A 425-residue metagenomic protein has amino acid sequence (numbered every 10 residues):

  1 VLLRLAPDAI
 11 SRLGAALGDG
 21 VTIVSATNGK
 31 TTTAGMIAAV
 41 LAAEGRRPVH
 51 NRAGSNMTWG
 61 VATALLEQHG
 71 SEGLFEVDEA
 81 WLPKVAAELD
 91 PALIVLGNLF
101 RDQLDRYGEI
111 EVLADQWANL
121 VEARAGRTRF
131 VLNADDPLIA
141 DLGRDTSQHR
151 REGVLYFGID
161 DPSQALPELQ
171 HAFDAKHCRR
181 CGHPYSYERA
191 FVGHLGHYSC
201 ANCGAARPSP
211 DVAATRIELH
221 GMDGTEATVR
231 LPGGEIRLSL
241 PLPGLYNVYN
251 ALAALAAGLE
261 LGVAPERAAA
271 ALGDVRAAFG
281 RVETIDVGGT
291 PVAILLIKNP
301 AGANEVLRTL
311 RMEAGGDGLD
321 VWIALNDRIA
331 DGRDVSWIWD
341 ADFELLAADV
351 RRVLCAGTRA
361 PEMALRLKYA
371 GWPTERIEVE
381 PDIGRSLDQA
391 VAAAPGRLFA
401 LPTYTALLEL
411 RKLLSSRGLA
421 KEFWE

Functional and structural regions predicted by a protein language model:
L2-G158, P162-K176: Phosphate-binding loop of NTP-binding sites
D19, F100-T290: Acidic, Mg2+-coordinating active-site environments of NTP-dependent enzymes
T27, S55-N56, P232, P243-L245 (+3 more regions): Short, surface-exposed acidic/glycine-rich loop or hinge patches that mediate macromolecular interfaces
A34, G60, K84-V85, D105-R106 (+8 more regions): Short glycine-/acidic-enriched loop or helix-start segments at secondary-structure transitions that form or flank
I37, L41, V61-L65, A251-L261 (+2 more regions): Buried hydrophobic packing segments
V49, L155, S239, A293 (+1 more regions): General small-molecule cofactor/ligand-binding pocket signal
H69, D90, G126, R150 (+6 more regions): Short loop/turn motifs at secondary-structure junctions
A175, G182, V192-R207, A256-A264 (+1 more regions): ATP-dependent carboxylate-amine ligase
